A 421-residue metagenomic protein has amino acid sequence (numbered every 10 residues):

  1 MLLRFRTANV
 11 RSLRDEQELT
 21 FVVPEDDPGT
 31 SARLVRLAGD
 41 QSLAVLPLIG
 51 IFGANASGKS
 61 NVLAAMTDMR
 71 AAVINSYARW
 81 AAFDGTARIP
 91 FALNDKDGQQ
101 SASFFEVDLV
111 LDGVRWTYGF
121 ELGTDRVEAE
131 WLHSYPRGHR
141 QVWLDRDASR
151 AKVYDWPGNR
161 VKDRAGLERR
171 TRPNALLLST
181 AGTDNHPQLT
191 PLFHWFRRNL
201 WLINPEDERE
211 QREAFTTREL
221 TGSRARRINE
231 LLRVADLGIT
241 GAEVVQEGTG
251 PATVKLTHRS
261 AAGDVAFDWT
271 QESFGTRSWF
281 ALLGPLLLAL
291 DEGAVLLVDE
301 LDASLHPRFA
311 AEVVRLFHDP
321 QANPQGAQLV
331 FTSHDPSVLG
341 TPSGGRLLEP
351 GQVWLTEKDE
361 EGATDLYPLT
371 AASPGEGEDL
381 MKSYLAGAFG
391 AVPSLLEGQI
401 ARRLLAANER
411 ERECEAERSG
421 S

Functional and structural regions predicted by a protein language model:
M1-Q41, P47-R70, S260-S383, A391-V392: Switch/communication elements of ASCE P-loop NTPase nucleotide-binding domains
A8, D207-Q271, Q399, L404-S421: Extended helical coiled-coil dimerization/tether regions that scaffold and oligomerize large DNA-maintenance assemblies
G29-Q41, R150-L176, L283-L287, L380-I400: Short, surface-exposed secondary-structure junctions/capping segments
R36, S42-G50, A54, L63-T124: Conserved P-loop NTP-binding catalytic core
V62-S101, T171-E230, D319-Q328, H334-S337 (+1 more regions): An exposure/low-complexity boundary signal
F91-V153, P157, T356, L366-Y384: P-loop NTPase motor core
R115-V244: Electropositive, glycine-dotted interaction segments that contact anionic polymers or phosphate-rich ligands
L369-S421: Acidic, Mg2+-coordinating catalytic modules of nucleic-acid enzymes
